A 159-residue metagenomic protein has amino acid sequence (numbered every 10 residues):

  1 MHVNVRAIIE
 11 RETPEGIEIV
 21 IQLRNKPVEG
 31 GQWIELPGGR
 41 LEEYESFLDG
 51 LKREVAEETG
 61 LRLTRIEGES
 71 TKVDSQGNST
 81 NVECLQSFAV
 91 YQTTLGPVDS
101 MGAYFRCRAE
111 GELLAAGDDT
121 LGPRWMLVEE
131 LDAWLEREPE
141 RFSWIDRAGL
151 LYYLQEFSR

Functional and structural regions predicted by a protein language model:
M1-L36, L63-T64: N-terminal strand-loop-strand
I8-P14, S70-Q76, L131-L135: Short regulatory "switch" loops immediately downstream of catalytic or recognition motifs within protein catalytic
V28-W33, S87, P97-R159: Nudix hydrolase/Nudix homology domain
P37, L51, V55: Hydrophobic alpha-helical positions that pack around
S46-G50: Acidic helix/loop or adjacent segment enriched in Glu/Asp that either coordinates divalent metal
G60-G111: Active-site segment of metal-dependent pyrophosphate-handling enzymes, primarily the Nudix hydrolase catalytic core
